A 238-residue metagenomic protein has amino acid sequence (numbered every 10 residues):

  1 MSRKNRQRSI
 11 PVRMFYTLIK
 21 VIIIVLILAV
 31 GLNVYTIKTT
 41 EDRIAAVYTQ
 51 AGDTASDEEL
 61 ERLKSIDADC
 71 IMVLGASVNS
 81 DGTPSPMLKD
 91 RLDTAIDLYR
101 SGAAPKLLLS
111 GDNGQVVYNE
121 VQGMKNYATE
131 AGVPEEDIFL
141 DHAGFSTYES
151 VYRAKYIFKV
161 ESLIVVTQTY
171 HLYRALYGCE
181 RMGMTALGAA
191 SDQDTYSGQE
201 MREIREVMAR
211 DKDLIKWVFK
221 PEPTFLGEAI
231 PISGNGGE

Functional and structural regions predicted by a protein language model:
R3, T36-I204: A structural signal for short, hydrophobic/glycine-enriched beta-strand patches
K4-T54: N-terminal type II signal-anchor transmembrane helix that functions as the membrane-insertion/stop-transfer segment
D81, R91, V207, P221-E222 (+1 more regions): Surface-exposed loop/turn and secondary-structure junction residues enriched for glycine/proline
Q115-E120, L187-A190, A209-K216, S233-G237: A general structural signal for short secondary-structure boundary/capping elements
E203-F225: A transmembrane-helix-recognition feature enriched in membrane-embedded lipid enzymes and envelope glyco-/phospholipid
P223-E238: Short linear elements at protein peripheries
